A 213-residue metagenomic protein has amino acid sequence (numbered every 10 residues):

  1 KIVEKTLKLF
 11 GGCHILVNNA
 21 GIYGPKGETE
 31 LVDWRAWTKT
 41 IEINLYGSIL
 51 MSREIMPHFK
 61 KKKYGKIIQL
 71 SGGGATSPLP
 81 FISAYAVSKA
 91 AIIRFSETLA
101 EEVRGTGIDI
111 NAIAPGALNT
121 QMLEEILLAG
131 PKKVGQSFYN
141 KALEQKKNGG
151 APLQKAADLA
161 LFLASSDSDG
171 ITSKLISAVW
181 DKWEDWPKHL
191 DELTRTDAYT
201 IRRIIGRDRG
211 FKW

Functional and structural regions predicted by a protein language model:
K1-G11: Conserved amphipathic alpha-helix within the SDR
C13-H14, E30-I49, Y64, I68 (+1 more regions): Catalytic Tyr-X3-Lys loop
N18-G21, K66-G72, D109-A114, T172: Structural signature of the Rossmann-like NAD(P)-dependent dehydrogenase/reductase core
Y23-T38, K61, F81-A84: Conserved mid-core segment of classical short-chain dehydrogenase/reductases
S52, S88: Active-site helix of classical SDR
S77, T98-I108, D167-D169: Active-site-adjacent segment of SDR/Rossmann-fold oxidoreductases
A112, K132-W213: C-terminal helical subdomain
P115-E125, A129: Short, flexible catalytic-loop segment of classical short-chain dehydrogenase/reductase
